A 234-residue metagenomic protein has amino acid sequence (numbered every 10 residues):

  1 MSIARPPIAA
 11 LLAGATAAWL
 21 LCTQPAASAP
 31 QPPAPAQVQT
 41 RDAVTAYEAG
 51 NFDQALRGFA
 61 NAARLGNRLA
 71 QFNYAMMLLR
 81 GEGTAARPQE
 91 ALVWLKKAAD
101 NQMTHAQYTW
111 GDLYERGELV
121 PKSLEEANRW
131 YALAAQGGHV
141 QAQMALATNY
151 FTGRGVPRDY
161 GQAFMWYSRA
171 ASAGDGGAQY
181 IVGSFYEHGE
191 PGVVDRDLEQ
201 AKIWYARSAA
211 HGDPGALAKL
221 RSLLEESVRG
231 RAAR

Functional and structural regions predicted by a protein language model:
S2-L12: Bacterial N-terminal signal peptides that target proteins for export
W19-G58, R64-L65, L69, N73: N-terminal leader/linker segments that initiate helical-solenoid repeat arrays
Q31-P32, R196-L198, K202-R234: Terminal, low-structured helical/coil segments at or just beyond the last alpha-helical repeat
A34, L65-R68, R80-E82, R87 (+9 more regions): Short helix-capping/linker turns of helical repeat alpha-solenoids
Q39-A46, G58, N73-R80, T109-R116 (+3 more regions): Hydrophobic face of amphipathic alpha-helices that form TPR/SEL1-like repeat modules and related alpha-solenoid
E48-R57, A85-W94, P121-W130, P157-W166 (+2 more regions): Structural signature of tandem alpha-helical TPR/SEL1-like repeats, specifically the intra-repeat loop/turn
N61-A62, K97-A98, L133-A134, R169-A170 (+1 more regions): Canonical positions in the second alpha-helix
A70-F72, A106, A142, A178 (+1 more regions): TPR alpha-solenoid repeat register
